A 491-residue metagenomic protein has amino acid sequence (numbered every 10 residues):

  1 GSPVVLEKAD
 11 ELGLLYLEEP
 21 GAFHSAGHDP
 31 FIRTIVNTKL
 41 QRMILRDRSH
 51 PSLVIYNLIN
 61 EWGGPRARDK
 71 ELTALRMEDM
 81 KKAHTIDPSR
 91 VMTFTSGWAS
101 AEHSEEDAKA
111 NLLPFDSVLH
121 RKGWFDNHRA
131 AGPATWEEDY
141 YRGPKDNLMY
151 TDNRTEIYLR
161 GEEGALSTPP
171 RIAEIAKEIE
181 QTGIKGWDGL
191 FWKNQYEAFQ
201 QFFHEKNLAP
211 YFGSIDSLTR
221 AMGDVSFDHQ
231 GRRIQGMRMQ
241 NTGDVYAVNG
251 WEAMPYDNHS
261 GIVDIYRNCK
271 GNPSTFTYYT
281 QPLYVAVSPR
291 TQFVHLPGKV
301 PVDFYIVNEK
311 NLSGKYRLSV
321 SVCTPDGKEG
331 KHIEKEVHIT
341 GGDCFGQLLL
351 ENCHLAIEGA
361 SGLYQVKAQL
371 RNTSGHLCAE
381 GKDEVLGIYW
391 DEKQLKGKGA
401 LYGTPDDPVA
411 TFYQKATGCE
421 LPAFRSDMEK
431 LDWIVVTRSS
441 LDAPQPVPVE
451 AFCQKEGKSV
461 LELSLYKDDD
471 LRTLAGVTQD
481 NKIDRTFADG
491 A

Functional and structural regions predicted by a protein language model:
G1-E252, D257-D264: Substrate-binding/catalytic cleft of secreted carbohydrate-active enzymes, primarily glycoside hydrolases
V4-K8, F412, P444-F452: A short acidic, amphipathic alpha-helical/loop segment
Y16, M92, L421, S459-V460: Hydrophobic beta-strand scaffold residues
P20-A26, D427, S439-L441, L465-D468: Short, acidic/turn-prone active-site loops that include or flank metal/cofactor- and phosphate-binding residues
I234, N249-K310, Y316: Aromatic-rich peripheral "rim/lid" segments of glycoside hydrolase catalytic domains that contact and position glycan
K299-I339, G346-N352, G362-N372: Beta-strand-rich binding/interaction modules
S361-Q369, T373-T437, S464, V477-A491: Aromatic-Pro/Gly-enriched surface loop or interdomain linker that acts as a lid/target-recognition segment
S439-A491: A glycine-rich, often tryptophan-bearing local segment used as a flexible ligand/cofactor-contacting loop or short
